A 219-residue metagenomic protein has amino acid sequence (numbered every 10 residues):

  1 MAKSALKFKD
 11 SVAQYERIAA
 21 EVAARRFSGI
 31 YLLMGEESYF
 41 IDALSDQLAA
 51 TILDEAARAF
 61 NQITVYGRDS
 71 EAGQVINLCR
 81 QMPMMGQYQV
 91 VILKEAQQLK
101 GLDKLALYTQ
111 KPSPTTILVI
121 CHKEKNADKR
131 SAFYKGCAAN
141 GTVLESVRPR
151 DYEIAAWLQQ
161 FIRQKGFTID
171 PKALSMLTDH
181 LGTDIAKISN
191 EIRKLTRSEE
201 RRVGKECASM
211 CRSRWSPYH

Functional and structural regions predicted by a protein language model:
M1-K205, S209: Conserved beta/loop motifs at nucleotide-recognition and modification sites
E206-H219: Hydrophobic alpha-helical segments, chiefly the membrane-spanning helices and signal/signal-anchor peptides
